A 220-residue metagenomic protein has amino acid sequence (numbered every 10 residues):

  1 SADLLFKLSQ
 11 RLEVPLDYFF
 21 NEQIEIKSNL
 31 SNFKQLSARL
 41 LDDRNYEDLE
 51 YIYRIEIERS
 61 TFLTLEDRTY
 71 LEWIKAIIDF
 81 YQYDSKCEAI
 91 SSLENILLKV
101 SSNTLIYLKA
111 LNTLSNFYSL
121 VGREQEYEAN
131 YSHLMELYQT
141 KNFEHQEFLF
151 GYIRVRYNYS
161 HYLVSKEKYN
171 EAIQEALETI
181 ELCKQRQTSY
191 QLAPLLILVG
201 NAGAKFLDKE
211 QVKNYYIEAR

Functional and structural regions predicted by a protein language model:
S1-S28: Basic, Lys/Arg-rich alpha-helical nucleic-acid-recognition elements, primarily the DNA-binding modules of transcription
E22-E47, K213, I217: Short, charged recognition helix plus adjacent turn of helix-turn-helix-like nucleic-acid-binding domains
S28, D67, I106-K109, E144-G151 (+4 more regions): Structural signature of alpha-solenoid helical repeat junctions
N32-D43, Y70-Q82, K109-E124, Y152-S165 (+1 more regions): Tandem amphipathic alpha-helical repeat scaffolds
Y46, S85-K86, E124, Y169 (+2 more regions): TPR-repeat structural position
L49, E88-A89, Y127, A172 (+1 more regions): Single-residue signature of alpha-solenoid repeat helices
Y53-S60, L93-S101, S132-E144, L177-T188 (+1 more regions): Amphipathic alpha-helical segments of tetratricopeptide repeats
E56-D79, K99-Y107, L111: Short, charge-rich amphipathic alpha-helical segments embedded in non-transmembrane helical bundles/solenoids
